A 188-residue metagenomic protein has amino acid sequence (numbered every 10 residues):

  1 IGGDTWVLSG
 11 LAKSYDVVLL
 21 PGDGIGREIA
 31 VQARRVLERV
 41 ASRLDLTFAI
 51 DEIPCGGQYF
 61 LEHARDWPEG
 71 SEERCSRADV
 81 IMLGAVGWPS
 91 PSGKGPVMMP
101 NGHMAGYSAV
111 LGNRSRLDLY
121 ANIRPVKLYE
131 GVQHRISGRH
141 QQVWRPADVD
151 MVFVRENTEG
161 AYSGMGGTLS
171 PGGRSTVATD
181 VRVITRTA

Functional and structural regions predicted by a protein language model:
I1-G2: Short glycine- and acidic-rich boundary segments immediately preceding or forming the N-terminal edge of structured
W6-E52: N-terminal phosphate-binding or glycine-rich loops at protein starts, especially the Walker A/P-loop of NTPases
V18-G22, S175-D180: Short amphipathic alpha-helical segments at helix-loop
G22-G24, C55, V86, L128: Short, ordered loop/turn segments at secondary-structure junctions
D45-E69: N-terminal beta-loop-helix "entrance" segment that forms/cooperates in small-molecule cofactor or anionic ligand
L61-A178: N-terminal glycine-rich phosphate/adenylate-binding segment common to multiple enzyme folds
V181-A188: Glycine-rich anion/phosphate-binding loops
